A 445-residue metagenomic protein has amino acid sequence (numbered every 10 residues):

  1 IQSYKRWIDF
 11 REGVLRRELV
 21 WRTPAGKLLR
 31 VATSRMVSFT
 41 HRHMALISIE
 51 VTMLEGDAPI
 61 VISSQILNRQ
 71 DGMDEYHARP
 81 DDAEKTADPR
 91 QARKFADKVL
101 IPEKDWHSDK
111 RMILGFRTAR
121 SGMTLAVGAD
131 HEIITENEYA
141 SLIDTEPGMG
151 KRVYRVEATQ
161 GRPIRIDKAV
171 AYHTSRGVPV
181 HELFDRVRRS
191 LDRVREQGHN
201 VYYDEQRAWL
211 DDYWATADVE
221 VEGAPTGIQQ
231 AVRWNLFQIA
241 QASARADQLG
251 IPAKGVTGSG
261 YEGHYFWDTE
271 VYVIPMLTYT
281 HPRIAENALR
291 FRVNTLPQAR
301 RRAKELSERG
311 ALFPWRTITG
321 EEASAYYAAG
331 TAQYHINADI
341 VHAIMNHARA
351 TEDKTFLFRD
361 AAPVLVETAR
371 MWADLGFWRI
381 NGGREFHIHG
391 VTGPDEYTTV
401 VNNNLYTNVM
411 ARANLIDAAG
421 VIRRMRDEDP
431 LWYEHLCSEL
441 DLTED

Functional and structural regions predicted by a protein language model:
I1-Y261: Acidic/polar, glycine-enriched structural segments that form the non-catalytic walls/loops of the carbohydrate-binding
T23-A25, L54-D57, A242-L249, Y279-N287 (+5 more regions): Secondary-structure transition/capping motifs at alpha-helix termini and the adjoining loop/turn into the next element
R35-T40, K151, P225, E262-G263 (+4 more regions): Short, charged/polar micro-motifs that form catalytic or ligand-binding hotspots
H41-M44, G148-G150, F266-E270, L357 (+1 more regions): Short, glycine/acidic-rich beta->alpha junctions
I47-E50, V99-E103, K110-T118, V153 (+7 more regions): Short, hydrophobic/aromatic alpha-helical segments in well-folded domains
N200-R349: Substrate-binding groove/exosite segments of carbohydrate-active enzymes
W234-Q241, F291-Q298, P363-L375, A413 (+1 more regions): Alpha-helical scaffold segments in carbohydrate-active enzymes
T257-Y265, A311-R359, E367-D445: The feature captures the catalytic groove of carbohydrate-active enzymes
